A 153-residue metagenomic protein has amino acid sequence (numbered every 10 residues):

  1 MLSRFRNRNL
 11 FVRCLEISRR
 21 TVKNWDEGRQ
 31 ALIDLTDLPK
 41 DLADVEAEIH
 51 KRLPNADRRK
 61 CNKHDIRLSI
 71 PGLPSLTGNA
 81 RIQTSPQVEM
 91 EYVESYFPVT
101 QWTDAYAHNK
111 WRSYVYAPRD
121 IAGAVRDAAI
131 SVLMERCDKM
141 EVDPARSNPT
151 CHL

Functional and structural regions predicted by a protein language model:
M1-L153: Histidine-centered, transition-metal-coordinating active-site segments
